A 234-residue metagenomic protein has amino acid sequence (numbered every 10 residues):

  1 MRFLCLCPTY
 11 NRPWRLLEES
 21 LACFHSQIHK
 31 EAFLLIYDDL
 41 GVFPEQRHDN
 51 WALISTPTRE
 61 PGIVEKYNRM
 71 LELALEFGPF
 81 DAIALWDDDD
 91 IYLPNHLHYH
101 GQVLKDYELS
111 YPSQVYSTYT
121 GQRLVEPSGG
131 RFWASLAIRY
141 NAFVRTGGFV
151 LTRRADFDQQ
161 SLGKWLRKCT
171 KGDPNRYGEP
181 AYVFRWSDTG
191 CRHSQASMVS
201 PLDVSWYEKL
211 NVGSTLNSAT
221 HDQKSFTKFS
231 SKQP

Functional and structural regions predicted by a protein language model:
E19-E31: Short, acidic, metal-binding catalytic loop of nucleotide-sugar glycosyltransferases
E31-G41, I54-T58: Short beta-strand/loop segment that forms part of the nucleotide-sugar
P57-A74: Glycine-rich, basic loop-to-helix element that forms the pyrophosphate-binding segment of sugar-nucleotide handling
F80-Y92: Short beta-strand-to-loop acidic/aromatic patch adjacent to the donor-nucleotide binding site
D90-V103: Acidic donor-binding/catalytic loop of UDP-sugar-dependent glycosyltransferases, especially processive GT2
S110-L124: Short beta-strand-to-loop element that shapes/binds the nucleotide-sugar donor at the catalytic cleft/hinge
R131-G147: Conserved nucleotide-sugar donor-binding and metal-coordinating catalytic region shared by glycosyltransferases
L151-P234: C-terminal catalytic/acceptor-binding lobe
